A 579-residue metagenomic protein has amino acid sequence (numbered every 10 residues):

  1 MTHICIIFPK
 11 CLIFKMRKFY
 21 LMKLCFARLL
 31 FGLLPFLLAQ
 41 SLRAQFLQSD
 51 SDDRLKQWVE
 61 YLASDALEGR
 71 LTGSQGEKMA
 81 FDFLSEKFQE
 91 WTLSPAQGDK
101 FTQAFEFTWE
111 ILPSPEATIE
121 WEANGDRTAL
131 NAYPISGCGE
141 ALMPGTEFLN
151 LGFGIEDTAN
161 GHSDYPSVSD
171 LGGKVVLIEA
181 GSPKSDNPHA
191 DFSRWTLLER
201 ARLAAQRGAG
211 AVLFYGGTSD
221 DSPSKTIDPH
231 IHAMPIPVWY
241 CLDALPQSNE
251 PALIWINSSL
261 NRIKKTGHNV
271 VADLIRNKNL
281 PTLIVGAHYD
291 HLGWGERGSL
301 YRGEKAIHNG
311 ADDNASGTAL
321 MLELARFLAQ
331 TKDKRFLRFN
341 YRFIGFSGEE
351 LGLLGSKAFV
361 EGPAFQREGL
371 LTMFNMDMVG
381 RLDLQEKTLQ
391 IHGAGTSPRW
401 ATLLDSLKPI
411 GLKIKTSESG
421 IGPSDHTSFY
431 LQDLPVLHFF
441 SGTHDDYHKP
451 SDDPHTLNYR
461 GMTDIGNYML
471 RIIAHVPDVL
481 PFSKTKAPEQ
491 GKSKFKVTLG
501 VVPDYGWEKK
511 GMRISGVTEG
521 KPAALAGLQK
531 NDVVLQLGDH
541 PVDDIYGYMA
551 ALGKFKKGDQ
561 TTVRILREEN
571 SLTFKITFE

Functional and structural regions predicted by a protein language model:
L47, D126-V168, D228-G310, R326 (+1 more regions): Soluble metallo-hydrolase cores and metallopeptidase-like ectodomains found primarily in the secretory/periplasmic
L47-L67, T72-P95, E120, S169-D170 (+5 more regions): Catalytic-core environment of secreted peptidases
S49-Q75, W91, P95-F101, S219-I231 (+4 more regions): N-terminal capping segment at the start of a domain
D65-S182, L260: Noncatalytic luminal/extracellular "stalk/propeptide" segments of secretory-pathway proteins
A141-L142, V238, F346-S441, N458-R460: Metal-dependent peptidase/peptidase-like ectodomains
A319, R326-F327, D445-Q490: His/Asp/Glu-rich mid-to-C-terminal helical/loop segments that flank catalytic regions of hydrolases
L480-E519, A524, K554, T562-R564 (+1 more regions): PDZ/PDZ-like peptide-tail recognition elements
L525-I545: Conserved PDZ fold ligand-binding element
